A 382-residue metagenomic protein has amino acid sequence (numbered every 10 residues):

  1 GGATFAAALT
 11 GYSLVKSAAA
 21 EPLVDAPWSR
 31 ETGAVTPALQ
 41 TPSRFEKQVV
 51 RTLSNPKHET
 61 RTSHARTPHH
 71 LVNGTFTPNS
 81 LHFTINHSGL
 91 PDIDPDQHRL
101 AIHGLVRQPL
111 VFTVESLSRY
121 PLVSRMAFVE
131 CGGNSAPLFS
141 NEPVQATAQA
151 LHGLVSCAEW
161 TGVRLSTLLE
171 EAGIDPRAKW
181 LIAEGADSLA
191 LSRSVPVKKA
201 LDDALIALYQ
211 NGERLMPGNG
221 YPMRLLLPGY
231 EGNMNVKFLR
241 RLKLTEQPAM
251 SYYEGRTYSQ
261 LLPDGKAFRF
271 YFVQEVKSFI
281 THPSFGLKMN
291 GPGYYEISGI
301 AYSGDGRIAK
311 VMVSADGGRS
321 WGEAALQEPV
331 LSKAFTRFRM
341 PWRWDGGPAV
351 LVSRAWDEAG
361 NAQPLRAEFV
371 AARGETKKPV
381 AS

Functional and structural regions predicted by a protein language model:
G1-A20: N-terminal export signals
E21-S382: Structured, non-membrane catalytic/scaffold regions adjacent to prosthetic-group chemistry
